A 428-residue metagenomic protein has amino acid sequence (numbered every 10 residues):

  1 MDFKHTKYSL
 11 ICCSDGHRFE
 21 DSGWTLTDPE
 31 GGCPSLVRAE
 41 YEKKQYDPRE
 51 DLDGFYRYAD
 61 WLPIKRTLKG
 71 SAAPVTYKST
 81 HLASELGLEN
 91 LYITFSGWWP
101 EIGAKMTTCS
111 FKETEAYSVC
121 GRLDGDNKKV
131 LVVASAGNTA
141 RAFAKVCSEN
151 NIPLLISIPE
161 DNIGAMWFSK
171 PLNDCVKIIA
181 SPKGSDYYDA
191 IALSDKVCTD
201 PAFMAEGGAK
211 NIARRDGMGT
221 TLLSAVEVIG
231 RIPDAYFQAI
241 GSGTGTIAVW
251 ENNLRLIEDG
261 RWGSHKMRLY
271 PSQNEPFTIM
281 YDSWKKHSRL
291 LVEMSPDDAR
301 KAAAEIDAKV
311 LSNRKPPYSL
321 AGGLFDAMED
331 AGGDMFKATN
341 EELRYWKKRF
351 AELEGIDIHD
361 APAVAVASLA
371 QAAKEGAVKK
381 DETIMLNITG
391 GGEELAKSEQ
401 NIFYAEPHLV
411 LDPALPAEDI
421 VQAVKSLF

Functional and structural regions predicted by a protein language model:
M1-F428: PLP-dependent amino-acid enzyme catalytic core
